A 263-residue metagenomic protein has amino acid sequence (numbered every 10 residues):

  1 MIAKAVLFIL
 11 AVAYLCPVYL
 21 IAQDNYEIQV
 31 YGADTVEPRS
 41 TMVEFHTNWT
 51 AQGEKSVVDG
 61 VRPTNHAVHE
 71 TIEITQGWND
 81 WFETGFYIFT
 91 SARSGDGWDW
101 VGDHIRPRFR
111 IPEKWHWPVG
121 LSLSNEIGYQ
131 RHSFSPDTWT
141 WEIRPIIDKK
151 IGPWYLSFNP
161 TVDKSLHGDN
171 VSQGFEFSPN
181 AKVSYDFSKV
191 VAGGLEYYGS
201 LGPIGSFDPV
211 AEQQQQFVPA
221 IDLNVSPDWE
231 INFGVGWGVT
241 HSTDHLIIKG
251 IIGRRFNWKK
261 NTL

Functional and structural regions predicted by a protein language model:
M1-A5: Positively charged n-region of N-terminal signal peptides that target proteins for export
V6-V18: Bacterial N-terminal signal peptides
A22-L263: Transmembrane beta-barrel domains of Gram-negative outer membranes and organellar outer membranes
